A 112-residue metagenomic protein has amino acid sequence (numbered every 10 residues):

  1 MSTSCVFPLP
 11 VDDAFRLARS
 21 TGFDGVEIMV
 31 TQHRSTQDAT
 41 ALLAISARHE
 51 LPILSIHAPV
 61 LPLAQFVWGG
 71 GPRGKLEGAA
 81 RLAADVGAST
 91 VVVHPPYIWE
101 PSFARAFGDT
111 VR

Functional and structural regions predicted by a protein language model:
M1-T3, V26-I28, I53-A58, V91-V93: Hydrophobic faces of well-ordered beta-strands that scaffold small-molecule active sites in alpha/beta enzyme cores
M1-V11: Boundary/entry segment of secreted carbohydrate-active catalytic domains
C5-F7, V30-R34, A58-P62, P95-W99: Active-site-proximal loop/turn and secondary-structure-junction residues that shape catalytic pockets, frequently
D12, R48-H49, L63-R112: Active-site acidic/histidine proton-transfer and metal-coordination neighborhood in alpha/beta enzyme cores
D12-Q32, D85-G87: Catalytic domains of carbohydrate-active enzymes, especially glycoside hydrolases
E27-R48, Y97-S102: Glycine-rich, proline-tolerant flexible connector loops at the mouths of alpha/beta enzymes
